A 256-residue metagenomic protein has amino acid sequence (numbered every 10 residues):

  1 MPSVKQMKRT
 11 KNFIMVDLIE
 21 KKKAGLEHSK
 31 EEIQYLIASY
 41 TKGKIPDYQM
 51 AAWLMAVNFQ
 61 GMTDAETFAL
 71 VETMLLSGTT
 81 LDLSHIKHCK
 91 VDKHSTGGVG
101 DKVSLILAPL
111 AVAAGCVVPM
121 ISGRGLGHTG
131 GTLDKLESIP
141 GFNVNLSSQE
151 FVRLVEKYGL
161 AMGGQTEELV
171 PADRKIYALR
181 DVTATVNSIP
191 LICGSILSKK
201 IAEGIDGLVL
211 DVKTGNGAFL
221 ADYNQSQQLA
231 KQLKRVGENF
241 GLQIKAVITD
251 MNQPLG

Functional and structural regions predicted by a protein language model:
P2-G100: Acidic, glycine/proline-rich low-complexity segments that act as flexible tails and inter-domain linkers
T10-F13, L18-K21, E27, L76 (+3 more regions): Glycine-rich anion-binding loops and their surrounding alpha/beta cores
N12, E27-Q34, K44-Y48, G61-F68 (+7 more regions): Electropositive phosphate-/nucleotide-binding environments in soluble metabolic enzymes
E31, L54, K102-V152, E156 (+1 more regions): A glycine-rich phosphate/pyrophosphate-binding beta-strand-loop-alpha-helix module
C89-I121, D181-P190: Glycine-rich phosphate/pyrophosphate-binding loop regions near the starts of catalytic domains
S95-G97, R124-H128, T214-N216, N252: Acidic, glycine-rich active-site loops and adjacent beta-strand->loop/helix elements that engage anionic groups
